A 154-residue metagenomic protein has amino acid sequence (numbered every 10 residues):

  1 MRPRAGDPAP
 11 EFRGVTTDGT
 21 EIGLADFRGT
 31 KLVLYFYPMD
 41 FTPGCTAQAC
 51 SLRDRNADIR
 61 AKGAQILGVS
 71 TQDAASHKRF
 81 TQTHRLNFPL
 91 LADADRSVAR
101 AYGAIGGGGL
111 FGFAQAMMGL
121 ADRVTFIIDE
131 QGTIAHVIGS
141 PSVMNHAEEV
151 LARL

Functional and structural regions predicted by a protein language model:
M1-L154: Chalcogenol-based redox active-site neighborhoods
